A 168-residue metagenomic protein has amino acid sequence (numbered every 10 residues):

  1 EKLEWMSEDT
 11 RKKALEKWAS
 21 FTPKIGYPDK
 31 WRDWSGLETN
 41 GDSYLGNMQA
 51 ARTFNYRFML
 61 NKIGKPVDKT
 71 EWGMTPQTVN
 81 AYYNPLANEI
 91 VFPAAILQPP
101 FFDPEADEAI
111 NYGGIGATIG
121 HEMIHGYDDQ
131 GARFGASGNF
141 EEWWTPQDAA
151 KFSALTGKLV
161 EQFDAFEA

Functional and structural regions predicted by a protein language model:
E1-A168: Intrinsically disordered, low-complexity linker/terminal regions across diverse proteins
